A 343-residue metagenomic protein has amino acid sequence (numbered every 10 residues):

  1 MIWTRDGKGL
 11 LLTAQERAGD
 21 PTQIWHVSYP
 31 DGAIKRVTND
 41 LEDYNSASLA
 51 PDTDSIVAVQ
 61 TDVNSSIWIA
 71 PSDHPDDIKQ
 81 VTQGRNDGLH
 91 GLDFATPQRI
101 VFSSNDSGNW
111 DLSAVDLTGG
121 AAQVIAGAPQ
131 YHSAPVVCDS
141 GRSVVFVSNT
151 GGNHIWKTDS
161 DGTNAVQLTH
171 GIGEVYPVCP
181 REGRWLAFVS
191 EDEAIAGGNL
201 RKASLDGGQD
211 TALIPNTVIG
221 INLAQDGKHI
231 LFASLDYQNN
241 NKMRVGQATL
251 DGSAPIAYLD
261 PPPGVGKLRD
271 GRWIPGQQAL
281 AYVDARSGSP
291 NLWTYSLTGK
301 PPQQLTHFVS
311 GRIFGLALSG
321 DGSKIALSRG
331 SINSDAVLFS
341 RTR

Functional and structural regions predicted by a protein language model:
M1-Q15, D20, D40-V59, Q83-S103 (+5 more regions): Conserved beta-propeller blade repeats
D6, D20, P30-A33, D52 (+16 more regions): Cysteine-rich, disulfide-stabilized extracellular repeat modules
A14-A18, H26-N45, A70-H90, V115-S133 (+6 more regions): Multi-bladed beta-propeller domains
G19-W25, N64-I69, G108-S113, G152-W156 (+4 more regions): Structural motif
D192: Extracellular glycan-interaction surfaces
G322, G330-N333, T342: A short, acidic, flexible beta-alpha connecting loop/helix-capping segment that sits on the rim of active
